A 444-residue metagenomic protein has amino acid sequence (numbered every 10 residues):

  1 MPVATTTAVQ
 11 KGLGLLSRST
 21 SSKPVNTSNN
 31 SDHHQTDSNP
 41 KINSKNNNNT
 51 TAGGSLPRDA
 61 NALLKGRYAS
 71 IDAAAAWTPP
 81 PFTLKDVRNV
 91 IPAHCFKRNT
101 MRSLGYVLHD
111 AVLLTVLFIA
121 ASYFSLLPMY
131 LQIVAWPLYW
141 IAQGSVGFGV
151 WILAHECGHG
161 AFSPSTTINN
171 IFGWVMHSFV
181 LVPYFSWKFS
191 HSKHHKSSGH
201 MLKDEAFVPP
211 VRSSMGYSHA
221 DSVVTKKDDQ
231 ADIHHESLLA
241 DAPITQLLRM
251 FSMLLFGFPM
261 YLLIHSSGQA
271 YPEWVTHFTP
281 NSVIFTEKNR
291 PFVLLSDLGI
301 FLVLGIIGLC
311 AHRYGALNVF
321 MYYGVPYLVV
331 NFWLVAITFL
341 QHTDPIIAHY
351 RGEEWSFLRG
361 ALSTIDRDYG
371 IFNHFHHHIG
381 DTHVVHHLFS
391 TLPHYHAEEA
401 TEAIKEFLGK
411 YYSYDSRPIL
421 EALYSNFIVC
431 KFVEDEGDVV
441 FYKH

Functional and structural regions predicted by a protein language model:
P2-G144, S178-G324, Y395-H444: Non-catalytic, topology-defining segments of multipass membrane proteins
V87-P92, P345-Y350, R359-L362, L388 (+1 more regions): Polar-ligand-bearing catalytic/cofactor-coordination segments of membrane-embedded or membrane-tethered inner-membrane
I119, F124, V134-W140, V146-F172: General structural concept
A142-A154, P183-W187, L255-A270, Y323-E353 (+1 more regions): Transmembrane alpha-helical segments that form the membrane-embedded catalytic/substrate-channel core of multi-pass
G147-T166, W187-H200, Q341-D344, D381-T391: Acidic (Asp/Glu-rich) catalytic motifs at the cytosolic membrane interface
F162-L181, K203-A220, A240-A242, R351-D368: Juxtamembrane helix-capping/reentrant segments at transmembrane boundaries
E273-S296, T338-F375, H383: Multipass alpha-helical transmembrane domains of eukaryotic endomembrane proteins
F372-F407: C-terminal, well-structured subdomains that either form a transmembrane helix-short loop-helix hairpin in multi-pass
